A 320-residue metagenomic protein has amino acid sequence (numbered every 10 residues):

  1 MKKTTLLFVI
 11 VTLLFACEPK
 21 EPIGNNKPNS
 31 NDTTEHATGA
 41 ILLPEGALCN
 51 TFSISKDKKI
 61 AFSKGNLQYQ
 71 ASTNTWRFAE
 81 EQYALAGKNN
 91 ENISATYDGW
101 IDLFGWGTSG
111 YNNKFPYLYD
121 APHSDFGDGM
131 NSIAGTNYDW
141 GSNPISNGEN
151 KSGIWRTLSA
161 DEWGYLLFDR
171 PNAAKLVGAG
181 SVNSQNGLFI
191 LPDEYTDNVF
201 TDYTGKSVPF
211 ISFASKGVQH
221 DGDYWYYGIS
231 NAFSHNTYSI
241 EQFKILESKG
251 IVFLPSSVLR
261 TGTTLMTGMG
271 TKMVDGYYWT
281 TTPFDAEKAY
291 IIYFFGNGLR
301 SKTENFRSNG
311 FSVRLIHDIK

Functional and structural regions predicted by a protein language model:
M1-T4, E18-P19: Positively charged n-region of N-terminal signal peptides that target proteins for export
T4-L14: Sec-dependent N-terminal signal peptides
T4-T5, T96, T267-G270: Alpha-helical interaction segments
A16-E45, L315: Bacterial Sec-dependent N-terminal signal peptides
T33-K88: GGW-centered surface loops in extracellular recognition modules
E35-H36, A47-C49, K64-A71, S142-N172 (+1 more regions): C-terminal, surface-exposed recognition/capping segments
A61, Q70, W76-R156, A160-D169 (+2 more regions): C-terminal globular interaction/adhesion domains in large, modular proteins
